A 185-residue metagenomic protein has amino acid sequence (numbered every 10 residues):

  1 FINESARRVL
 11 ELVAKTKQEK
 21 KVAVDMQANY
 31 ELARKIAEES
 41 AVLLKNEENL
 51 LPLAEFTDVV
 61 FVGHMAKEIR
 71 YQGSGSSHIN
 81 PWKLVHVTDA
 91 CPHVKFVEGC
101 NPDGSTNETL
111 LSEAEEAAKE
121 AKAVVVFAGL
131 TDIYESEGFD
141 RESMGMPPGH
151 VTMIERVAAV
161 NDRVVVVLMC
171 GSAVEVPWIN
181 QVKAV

Functional and structural regions predicted by a protein language model:
F1-K17, K21: Long, well-ordered, tryptophan-enriched scaffold segments
E11, Q27, E31-V185: C-terminal non-catalytic regions of proteins with extracellular/luminal or membrane-system context
K20-A28: Short glycine/proline- and acidic residue-enriched helix-loop micro-motifs that form flexible lids or anion-recognition
